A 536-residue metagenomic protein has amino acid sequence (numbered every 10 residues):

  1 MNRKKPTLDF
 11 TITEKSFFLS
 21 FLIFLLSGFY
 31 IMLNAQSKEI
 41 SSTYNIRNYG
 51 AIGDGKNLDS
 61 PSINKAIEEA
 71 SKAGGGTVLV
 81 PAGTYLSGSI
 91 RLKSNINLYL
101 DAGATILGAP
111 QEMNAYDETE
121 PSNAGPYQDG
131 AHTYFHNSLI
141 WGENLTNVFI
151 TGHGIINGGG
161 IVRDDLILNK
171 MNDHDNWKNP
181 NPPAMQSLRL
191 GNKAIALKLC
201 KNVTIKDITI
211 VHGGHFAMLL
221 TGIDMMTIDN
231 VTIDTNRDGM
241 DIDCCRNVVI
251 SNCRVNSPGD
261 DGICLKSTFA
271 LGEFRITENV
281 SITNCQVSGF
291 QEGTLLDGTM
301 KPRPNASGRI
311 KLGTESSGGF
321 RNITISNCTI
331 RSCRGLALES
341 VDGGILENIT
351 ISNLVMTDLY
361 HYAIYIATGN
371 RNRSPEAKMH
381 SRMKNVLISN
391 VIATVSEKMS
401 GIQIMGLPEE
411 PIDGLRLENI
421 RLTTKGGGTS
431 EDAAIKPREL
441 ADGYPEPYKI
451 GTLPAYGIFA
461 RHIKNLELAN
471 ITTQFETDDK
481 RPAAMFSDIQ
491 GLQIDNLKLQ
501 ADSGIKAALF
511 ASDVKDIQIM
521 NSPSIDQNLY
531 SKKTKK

Functional and structural regions predicted by a protein language model:
N2-F21: Bacterial N-terminal signal peptides that target proteins for export
S20-L25, M32-K536: Extracellular/periplasmic carbohydrate-active domains that bind, remodel, or depolymerize complex polysaccharides
